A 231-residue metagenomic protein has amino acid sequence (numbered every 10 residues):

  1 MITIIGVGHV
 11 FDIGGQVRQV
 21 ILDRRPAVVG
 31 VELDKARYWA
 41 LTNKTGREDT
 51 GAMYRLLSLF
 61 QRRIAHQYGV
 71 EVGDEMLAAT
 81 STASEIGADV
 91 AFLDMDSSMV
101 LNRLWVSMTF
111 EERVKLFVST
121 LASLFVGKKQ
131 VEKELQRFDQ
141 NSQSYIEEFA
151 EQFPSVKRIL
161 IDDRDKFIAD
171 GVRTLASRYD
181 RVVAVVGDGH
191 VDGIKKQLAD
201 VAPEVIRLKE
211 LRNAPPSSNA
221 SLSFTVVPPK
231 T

Functional and structural regions predicted by a protein language model:
M1-T231: Compositional signal for N-terminal targeting/processing segments
